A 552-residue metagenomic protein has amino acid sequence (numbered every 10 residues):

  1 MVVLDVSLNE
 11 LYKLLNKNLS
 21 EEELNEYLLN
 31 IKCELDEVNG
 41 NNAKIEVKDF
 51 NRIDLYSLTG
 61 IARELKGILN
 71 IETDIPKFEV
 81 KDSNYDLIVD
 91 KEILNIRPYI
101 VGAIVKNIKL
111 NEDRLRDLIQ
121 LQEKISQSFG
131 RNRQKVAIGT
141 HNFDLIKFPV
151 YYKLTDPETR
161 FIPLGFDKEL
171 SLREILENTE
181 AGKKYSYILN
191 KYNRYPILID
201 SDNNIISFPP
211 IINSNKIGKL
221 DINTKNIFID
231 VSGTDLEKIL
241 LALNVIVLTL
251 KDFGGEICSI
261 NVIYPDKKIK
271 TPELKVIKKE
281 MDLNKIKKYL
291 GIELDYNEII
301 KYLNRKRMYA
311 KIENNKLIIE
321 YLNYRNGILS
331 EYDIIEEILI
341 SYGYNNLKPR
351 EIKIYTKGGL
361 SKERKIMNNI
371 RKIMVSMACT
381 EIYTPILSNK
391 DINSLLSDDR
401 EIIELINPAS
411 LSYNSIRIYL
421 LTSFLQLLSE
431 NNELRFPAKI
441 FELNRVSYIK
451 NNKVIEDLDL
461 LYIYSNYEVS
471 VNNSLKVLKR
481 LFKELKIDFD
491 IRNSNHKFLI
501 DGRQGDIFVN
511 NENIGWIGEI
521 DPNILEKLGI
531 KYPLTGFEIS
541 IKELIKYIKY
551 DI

Functional and structural regions predicted by a protein language model:
L4-K13, L19-E37, N41-I45, N51-G102 (+3 more regions): Extended, well-folded interaction surfaces typified by the phenylalanyl-tRNA synthetase beta subunit core
F50-R52, T234-L236, Y324-R325, E468: Helix N-cap motif at beta-to-alpha junctions
I68-N70, G102-T271, K275-K278, T380-I552: TRNA-recognition modules of translation machinery and tRNA-sensing kinases, especially anticodon-binding
